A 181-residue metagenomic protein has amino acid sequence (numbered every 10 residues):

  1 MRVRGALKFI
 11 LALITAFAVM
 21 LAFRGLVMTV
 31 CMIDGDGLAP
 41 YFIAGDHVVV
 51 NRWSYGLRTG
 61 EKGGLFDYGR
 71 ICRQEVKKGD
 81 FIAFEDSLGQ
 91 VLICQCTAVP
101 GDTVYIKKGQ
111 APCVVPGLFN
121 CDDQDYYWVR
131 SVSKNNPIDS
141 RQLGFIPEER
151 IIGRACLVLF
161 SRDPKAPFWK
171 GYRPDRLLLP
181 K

Functional and structural regions predicted by a protein language model:
M1-K181: Extended hydrophobic leader/signal-anchor segments used for secretion and membrane insertion
